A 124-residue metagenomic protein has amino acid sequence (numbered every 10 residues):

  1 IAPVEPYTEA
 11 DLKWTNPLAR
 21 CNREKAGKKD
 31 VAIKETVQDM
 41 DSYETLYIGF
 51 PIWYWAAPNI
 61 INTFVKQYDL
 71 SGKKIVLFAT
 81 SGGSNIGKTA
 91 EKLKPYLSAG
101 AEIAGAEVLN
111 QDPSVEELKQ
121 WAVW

Functional and structural regions predicted by a protein language model:
I1-G49, W55-A57, N62, K66 (+2 more regions): N-terminal beta1-alpha1-beta2 submodule of the flavodoxin-like/Rossmannoid cofactor-binding fold
T45-F50, I75-A79: Short glycine-rich or small-residue beta-strand-to-loop segments that form or flank ligand, phosphate, metal/Fe-S
V76-P113: Short, glycine-/small-residue-rich phosphate/pyrophosphate-handling segment
